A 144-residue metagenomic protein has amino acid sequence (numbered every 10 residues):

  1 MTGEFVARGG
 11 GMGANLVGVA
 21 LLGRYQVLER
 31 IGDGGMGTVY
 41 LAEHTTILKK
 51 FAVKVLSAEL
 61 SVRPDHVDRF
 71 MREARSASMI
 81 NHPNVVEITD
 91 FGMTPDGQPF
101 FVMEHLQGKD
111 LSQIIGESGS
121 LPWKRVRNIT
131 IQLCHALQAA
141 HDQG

Functional and structural regions predicted by a protein language model:
G3-G144: Conserved ATP-binding/catalytic core of the eukaryotic-like protein kinase fold, especially serine/threonine kinases
